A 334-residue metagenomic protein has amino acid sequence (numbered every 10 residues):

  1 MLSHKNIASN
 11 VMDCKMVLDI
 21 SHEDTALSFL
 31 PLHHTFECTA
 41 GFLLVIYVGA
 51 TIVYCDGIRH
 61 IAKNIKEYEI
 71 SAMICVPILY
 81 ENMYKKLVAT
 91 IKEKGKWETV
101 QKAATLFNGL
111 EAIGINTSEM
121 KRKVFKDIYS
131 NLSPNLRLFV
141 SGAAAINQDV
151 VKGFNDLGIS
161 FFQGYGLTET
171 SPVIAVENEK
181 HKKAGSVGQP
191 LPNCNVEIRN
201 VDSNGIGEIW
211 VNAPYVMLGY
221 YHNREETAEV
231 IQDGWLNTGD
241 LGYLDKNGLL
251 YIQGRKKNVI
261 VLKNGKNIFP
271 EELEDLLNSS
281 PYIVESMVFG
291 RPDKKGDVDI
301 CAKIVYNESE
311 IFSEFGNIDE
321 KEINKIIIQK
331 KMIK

Functional and structural regions predicted by a protein language model:
M1-C14, H22-L32, F161, E169-P172 (+2 more regions): Extended, hydrophobic alpha-helical segments in both membrane/secreted and soluble proteins
A8-T25, L32-F125, N135: Conserved AMP-binding/adenylation subdomain of ANL enzymes
T25-S28, W210, K303: Short, well-ordered beta-strand segments
L27-S28, I52-Y54, F139-S141, V261-L262: Short catalytic-loop micro-motif centered on adjacent basic/acidic residues
H33-T35, H60, L79-E81, E169 (+2 more regions): Conserved nucleotide-binding/hydrolysis micro-motifs of P-loop NTPases
M73, M120-L250, K256-V259, V284: Conserved AMP-binding/adenylate-forming
Y80-V88, A103-T105, S186-N200, N317: Short, basic, helix/turn surface patches
A213, L218-G219, L241-K334: AMP-binding/adenylate-forming catalytic core of the ANL superfamily
